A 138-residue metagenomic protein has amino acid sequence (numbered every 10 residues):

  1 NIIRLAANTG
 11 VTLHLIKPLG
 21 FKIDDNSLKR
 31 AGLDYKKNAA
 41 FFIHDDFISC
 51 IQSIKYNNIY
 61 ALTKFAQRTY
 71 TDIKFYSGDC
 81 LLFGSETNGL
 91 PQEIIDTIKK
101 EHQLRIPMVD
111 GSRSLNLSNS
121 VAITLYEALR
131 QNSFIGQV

Functional and structural regions predicted by a protein language model:
N1-V138: Post-transcriptional modification and biogenesis factors for structured RNAs of the translation apparatus
